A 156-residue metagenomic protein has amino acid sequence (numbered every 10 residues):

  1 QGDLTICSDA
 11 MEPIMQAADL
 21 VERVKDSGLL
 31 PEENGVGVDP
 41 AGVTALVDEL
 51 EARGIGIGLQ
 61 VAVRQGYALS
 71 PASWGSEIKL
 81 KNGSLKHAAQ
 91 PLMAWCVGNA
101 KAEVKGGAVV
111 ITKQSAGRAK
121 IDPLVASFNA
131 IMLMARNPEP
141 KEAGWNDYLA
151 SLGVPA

Functional and structural regions predicted by a protein language model:
Q1-V36: Nucleic-acid-processing active sites and adjacent nucleic-acid-binding tracks, predominantly divalent metal-dependent
G2, E49-K141: Metal-dependent DNA phosphodiester-chemistry modules and their immediately adjacent helices/loops in DNA-processing
C7, P13-A17, N129, S151 (+1 more regions): Hydrophobic multi-pass inner-membrane translocation pores used for secretion and envelope-lipid/glycan export
L20-V24, L46, A72: Extended, hydrophobic alpha-helical segments in both membrane/secreted and soluble proteins
G37-A45, Q65-L69: Acidic, metal-coordinating catalytic cores used for nucleic-acid/nucleotide bond scission and strand-transfer chemistry
P140-A156: Acidic, low-complexity intrinsically disordered tails
